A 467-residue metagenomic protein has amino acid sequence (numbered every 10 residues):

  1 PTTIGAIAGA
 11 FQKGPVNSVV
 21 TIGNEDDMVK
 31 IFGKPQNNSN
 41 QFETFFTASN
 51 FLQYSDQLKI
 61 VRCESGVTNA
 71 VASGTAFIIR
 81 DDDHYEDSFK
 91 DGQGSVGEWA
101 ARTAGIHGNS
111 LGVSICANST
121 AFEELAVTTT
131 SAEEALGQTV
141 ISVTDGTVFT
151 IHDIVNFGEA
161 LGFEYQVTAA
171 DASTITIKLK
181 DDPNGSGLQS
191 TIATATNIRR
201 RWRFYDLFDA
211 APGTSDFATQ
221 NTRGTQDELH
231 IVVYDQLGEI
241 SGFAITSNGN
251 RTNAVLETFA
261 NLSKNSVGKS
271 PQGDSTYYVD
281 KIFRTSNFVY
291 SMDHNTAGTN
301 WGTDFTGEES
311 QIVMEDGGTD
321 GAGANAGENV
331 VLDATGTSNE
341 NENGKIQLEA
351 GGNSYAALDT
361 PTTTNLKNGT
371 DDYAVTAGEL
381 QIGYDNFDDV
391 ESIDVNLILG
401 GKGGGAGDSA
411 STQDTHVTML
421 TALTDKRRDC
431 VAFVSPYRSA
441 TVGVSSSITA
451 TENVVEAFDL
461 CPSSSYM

Functional and structural regions predicted by a protein language model:
P1-M467: Surface-exposed assembly/interface segments
